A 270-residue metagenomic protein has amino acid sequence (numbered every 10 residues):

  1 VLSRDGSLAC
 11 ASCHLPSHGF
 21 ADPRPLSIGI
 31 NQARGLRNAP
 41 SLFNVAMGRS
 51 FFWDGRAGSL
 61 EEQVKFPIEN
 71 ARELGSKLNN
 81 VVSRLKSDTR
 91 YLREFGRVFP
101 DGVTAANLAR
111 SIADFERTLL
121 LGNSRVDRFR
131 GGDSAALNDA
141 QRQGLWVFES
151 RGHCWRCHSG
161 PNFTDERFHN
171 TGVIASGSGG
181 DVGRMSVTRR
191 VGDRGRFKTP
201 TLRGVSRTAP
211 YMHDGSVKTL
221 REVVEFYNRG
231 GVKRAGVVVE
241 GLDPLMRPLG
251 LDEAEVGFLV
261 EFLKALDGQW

Functional and structural regions predicted by a protein language model:
V1-W270: Periplasmic c-type cytochrome electron-transfer domains
